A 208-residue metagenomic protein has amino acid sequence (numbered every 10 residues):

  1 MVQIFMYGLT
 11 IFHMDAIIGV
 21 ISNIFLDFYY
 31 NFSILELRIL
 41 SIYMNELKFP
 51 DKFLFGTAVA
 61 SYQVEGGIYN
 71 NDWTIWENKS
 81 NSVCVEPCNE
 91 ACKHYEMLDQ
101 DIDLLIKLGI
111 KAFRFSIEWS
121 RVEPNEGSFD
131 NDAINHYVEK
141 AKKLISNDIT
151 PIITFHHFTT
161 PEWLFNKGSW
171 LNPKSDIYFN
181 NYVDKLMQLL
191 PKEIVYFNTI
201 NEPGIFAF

Functional and structural regions predicted by a protein language model:
V2, M6, D15-N23: Cationic, amphipathic, low-complexity segments that mediate targeting or membrane/lipid association
I17, D27-I34, R38-L40: Short, positively charged and aromatic/hydrophobic N-terminal segments
V20, Y62, E202: Residue-level marker of positions within ordered structural domains that often coincide with functionally constrained
I42-M44, F115: Secreted/periplasmic carbohydrate-active enzymes, especially glycoside hydrolases
M44-L108: N-terminal carbohydrate-binding accessory modules
E65-I68, I102-F208: Substrate-binding cleft and catalytic face of glycoside hydrolase catalytic domains, especially the flexible beta-alpha
